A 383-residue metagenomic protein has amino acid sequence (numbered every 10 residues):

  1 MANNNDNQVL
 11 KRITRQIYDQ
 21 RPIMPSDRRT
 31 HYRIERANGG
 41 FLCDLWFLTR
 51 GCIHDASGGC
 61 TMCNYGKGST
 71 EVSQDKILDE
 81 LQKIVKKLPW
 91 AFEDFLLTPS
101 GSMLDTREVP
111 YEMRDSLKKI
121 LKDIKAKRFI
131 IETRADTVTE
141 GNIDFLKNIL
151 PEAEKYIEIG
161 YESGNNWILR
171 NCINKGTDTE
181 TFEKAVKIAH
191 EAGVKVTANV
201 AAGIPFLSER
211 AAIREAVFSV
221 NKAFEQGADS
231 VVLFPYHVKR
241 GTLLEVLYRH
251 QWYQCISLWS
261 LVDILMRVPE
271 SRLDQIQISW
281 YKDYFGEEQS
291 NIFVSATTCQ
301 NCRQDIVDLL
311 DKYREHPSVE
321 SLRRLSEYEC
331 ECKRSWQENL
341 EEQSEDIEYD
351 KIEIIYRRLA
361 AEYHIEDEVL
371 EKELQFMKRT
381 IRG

Functional and structural regions predicted by a protein language model:
A2-T14, Y18-D19, V238-G383: Auxiliary Fe-S-binding modules of radical SAM enzymes
P22-D79: Canonical Radical SAM [4Fe-4S] cluster-binding loop centered on the CxxxCxxC motif and its immediate flanking residues
C60, P151-K155, R214-V232, T297-Y328: Structural recognition of alpha->loop->beta junctions
N64-E80, I84-Y111, L121-T139, A153-T181 (+1 more regions): Core AdoMet radical
I84-W90, L117-I124, D144-E154, K187-E191 (+1 more regions): Acidic (Asp/Glu)-rich catalytic clusters
G101-M103, A135-T137, S163-N165, A202-F206 (+2 more regions): Active-site-proximal loop/turn and secondary-structure-junction residues that shape catalytic pockets, frequently
R107-D115, T139-I149, R210: Distinct, well-ordered alpha-helical segments
E180-T242, L258-W280: Conserved C-terminal portion of the radical SAM core fold that forms the substrate/S-adenosylmethionine-binding
